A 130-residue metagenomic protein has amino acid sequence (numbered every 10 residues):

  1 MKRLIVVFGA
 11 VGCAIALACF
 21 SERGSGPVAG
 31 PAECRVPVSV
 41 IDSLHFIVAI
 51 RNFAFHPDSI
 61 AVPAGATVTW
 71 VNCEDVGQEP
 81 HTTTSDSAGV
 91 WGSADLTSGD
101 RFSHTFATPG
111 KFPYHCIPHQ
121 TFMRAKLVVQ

Functional and structural regions predicted by a protein language model:
M1-A18: Sec-dependent bacterial lipoprotein signal peptides
C19-Q130: Extracytoplasmic copper-binding redox domains, predominantly the cupredoxin/blue-copper superfamily
